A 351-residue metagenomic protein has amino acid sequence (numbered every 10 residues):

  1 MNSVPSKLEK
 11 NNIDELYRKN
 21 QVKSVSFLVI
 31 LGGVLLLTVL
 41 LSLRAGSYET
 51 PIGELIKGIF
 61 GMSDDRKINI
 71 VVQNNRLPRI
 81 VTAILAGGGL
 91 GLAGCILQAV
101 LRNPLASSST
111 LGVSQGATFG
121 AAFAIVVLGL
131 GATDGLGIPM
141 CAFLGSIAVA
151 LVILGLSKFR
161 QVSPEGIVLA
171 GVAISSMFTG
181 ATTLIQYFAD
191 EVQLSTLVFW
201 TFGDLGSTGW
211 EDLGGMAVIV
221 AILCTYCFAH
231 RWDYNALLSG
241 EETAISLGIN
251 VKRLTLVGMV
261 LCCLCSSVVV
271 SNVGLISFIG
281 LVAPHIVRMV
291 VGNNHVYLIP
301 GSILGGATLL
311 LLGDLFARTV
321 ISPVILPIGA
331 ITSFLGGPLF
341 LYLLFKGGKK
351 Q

Functional and structural regions predicted by a protein language model:
M1-Q351: Alpha-helical transmembrane segments in inner-membrane proteins
